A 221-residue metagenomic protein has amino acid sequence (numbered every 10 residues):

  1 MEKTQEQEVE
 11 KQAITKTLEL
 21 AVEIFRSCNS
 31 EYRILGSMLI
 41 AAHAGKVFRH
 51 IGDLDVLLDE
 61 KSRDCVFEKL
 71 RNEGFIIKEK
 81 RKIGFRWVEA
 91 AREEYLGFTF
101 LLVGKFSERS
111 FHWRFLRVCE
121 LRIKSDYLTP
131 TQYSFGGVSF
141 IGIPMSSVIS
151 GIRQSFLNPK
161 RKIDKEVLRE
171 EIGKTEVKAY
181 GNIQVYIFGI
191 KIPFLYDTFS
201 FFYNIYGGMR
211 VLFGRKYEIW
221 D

Functional and structural regions predicted by a protein language model:
M1-L35, F202-I205, M209: Helical scaffold of the NTase/Pol beta-like nucleotidyltransferase catalytic core
E2-E10, S27, A41-A44, H50 (+3 more regions): Extended, hydrophobic alpha-helical segments
A21-L54, L58-F67, I143: Active-site nucleotide-donor binding segment shared across nucleotidyl transfer reactions
V22, F85-V88, L128-Q132: Short, acidic/polar N-cap/turn motifs at the starts of alpha helices
L57-K69, V103-R114: Short, basic, helix/turn surface patches
G74-W113: Conserved catalytic core of two-metal-ion nucleotidyltransferases
E108-D221: Catalytic cores of NTP-dependent nucleotidyl/adenyl transfer enzymes across multiple folds
